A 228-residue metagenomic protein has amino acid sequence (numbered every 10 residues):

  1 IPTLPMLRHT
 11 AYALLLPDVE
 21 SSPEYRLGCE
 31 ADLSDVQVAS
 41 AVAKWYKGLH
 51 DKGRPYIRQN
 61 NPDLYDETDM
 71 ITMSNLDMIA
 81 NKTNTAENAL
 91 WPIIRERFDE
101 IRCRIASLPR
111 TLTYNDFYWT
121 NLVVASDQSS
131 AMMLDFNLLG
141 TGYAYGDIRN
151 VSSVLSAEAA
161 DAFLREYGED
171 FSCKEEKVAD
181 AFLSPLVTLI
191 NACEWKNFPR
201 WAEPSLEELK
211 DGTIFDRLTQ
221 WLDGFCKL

Functional and structural regions predicted by a protein language model:
I1-R58: ATP-binding pocket architecture of kinase catalytic cores
Y12-D32, L76-N81, T188-P204: A glycine-centered beta->alpha junction motif in the catalytic cores of kinase/phosphotransferase enzymes
Q37-A41, N150, E158, R165-L228: Helix-rich C-terminal or lid/interface subdomains of diverse kinases
K44, L49, Q59-C103: Active-site catalytic-loop/activation-segment of kinase and kinase-like phosphoryl-transfer enzymes
K52, C103-T111: Protein kinase catalytic-loop region centered on the HRD/HxD motif
P109-N115, W119: Catalytic-loop of the protein kinase fold
A125-E175: Active-site Asp-x-Gly
